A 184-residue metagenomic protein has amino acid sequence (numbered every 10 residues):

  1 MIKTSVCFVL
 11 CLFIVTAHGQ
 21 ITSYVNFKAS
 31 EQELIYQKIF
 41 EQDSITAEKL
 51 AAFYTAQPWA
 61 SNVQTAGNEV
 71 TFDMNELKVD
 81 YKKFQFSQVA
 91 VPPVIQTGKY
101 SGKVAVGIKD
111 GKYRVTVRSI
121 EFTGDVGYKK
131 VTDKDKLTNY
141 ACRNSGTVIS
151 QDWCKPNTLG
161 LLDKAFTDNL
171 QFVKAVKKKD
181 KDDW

Functional and structural regions predicted by a protein language model:
M1-V25: Bacterial Sec-dependent N-terminal signal peptides
Q20-W184: Ser/Thr-rich, low-complexity intrinsically disordered terminal regions
